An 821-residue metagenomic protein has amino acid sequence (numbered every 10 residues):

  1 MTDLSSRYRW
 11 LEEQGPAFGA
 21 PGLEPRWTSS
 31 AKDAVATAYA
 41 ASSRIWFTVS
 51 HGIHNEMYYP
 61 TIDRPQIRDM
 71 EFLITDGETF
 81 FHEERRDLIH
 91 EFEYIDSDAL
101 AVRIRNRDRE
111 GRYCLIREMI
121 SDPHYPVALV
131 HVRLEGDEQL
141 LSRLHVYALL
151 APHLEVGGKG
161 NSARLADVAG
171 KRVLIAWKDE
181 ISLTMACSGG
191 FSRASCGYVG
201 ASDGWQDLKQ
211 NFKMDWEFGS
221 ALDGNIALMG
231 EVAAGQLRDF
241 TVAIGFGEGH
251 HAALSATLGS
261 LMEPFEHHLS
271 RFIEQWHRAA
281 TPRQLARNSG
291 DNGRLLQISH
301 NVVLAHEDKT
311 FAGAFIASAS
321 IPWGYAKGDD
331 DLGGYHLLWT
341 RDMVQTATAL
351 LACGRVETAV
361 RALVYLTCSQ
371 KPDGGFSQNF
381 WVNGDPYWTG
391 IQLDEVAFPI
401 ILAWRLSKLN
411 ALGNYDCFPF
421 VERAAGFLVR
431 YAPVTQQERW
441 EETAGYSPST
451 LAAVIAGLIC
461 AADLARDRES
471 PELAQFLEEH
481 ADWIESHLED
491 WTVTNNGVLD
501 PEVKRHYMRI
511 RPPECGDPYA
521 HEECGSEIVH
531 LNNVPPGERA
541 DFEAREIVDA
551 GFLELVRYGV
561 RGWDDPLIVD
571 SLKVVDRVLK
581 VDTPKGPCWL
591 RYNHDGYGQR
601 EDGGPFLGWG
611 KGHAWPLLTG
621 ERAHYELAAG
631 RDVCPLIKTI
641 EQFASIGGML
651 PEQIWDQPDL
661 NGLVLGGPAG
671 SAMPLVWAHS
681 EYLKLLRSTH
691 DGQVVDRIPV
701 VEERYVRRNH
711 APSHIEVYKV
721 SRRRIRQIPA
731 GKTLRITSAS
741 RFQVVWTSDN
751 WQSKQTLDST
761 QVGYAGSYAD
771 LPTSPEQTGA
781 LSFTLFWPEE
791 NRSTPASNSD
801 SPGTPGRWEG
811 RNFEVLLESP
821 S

Functional and structural regions predicted by a protein language model:
T2-G19, G111, D122-L129, R133-G334 (+1 more regions): Acidic/polar, glycine-enriched structural segments that form the non-catalytic walls/loops of the carbohydrate-binding
L4-G15, Q297, V434, E472 (+5 more regions): Non-catalytic carbohydrate-binding regions of carbohydrate-active enzymes
L4-N106, L183-G204, R278-R283, S289 (+1 more regions): An extended acidic
T79-H124, A201-I226, V434: Extended, loop-rich substrate-binding clefts of extracytoplasmic carbohydrate-active enzymes
E135-G136, S162-R164, W177-D179, F265-F272 (+4 more regions): Aromatic-rich carbohydrate-recognition surfaces in CAZymes
G158, R172-D203, A286, G290-L295 (+2 more regions): Extended ligand-binding clefts on enzyme/binding-domain cores
V302-F311, G354-S377, D416-Q437, E479-L499 (+4 more regions): Long, well-ordered core segments of solenoidal/helical folds
R697-S821: Glycan-association/targeting regions that enable binding to alpha-glucans and other polysaccharides
